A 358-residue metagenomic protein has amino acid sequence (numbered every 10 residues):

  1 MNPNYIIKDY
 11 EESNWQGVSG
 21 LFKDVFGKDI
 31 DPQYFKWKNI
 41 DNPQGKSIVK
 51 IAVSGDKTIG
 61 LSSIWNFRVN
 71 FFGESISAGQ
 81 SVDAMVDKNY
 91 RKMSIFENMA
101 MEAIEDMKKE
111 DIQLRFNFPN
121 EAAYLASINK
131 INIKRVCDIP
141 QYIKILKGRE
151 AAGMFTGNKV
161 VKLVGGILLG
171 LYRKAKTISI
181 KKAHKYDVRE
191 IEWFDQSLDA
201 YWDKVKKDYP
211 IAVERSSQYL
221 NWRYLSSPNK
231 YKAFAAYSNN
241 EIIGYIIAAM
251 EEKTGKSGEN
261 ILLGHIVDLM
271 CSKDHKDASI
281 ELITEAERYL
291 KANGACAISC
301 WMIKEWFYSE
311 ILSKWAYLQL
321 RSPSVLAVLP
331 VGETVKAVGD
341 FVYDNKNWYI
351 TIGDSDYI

Functional and structural regions predicted by a protein language model:
N2, Q113-R173, R223-Y224, K232 (+3 more regions): Active-site/acyl-donor-binding loops of N-acyltransferases
P3-M85, A122, V188-M270: A conserved beta-strand-loop-helix scaffold within acyl/acetyltransferase catalytic domains
Q16, D29, M93, K276-I280 (+1 more regions): Loop/helix-junction capping segments adjacent to catalytic residues or to phosphate/diphosphate-binding pockets
N42-S54, T58-W65, A78-D83, R91 (+3 more regions): Core nucleotidyl-transferase/polymerase catalytic module
N70, K92-M93, F116, H275: Alpha-helix N-cap/helix-initiation motif
V86, R91-M107, K276-R288: Conserved acetyl-CoA-binding loop-helix of GNAT-fold acetyltransferases
F155-Y201: Extended, charge-rich helix/loop segments that form flexible, surface "patches" used to engage negatively charged
